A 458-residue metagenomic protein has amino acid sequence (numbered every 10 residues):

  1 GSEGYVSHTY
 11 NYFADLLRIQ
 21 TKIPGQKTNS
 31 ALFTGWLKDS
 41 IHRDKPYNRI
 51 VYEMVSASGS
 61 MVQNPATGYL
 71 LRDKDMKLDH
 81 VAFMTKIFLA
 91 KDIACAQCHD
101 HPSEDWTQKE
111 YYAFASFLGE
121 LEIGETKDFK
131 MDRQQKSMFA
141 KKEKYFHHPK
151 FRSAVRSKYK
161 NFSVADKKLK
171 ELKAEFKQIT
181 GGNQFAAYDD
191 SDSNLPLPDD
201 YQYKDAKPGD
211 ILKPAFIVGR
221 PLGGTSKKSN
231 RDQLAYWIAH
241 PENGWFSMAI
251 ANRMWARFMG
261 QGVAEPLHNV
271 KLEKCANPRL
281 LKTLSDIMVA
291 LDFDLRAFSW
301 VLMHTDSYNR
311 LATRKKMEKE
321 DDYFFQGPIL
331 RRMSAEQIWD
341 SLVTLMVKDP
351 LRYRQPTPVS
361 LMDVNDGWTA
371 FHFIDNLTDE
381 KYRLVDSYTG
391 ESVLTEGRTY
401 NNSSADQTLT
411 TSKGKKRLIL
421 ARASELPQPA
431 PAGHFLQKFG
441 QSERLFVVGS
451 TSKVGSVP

Functional and structural regions predicted by a protein language model:
G1-G4, L17-G414, P429, L445-T451: Primarily short, surface-exposed interaction patches in extracytoplasmic proteins
H8-N11: Conserved AdoMet
I419-A423, P427: Eukaryotic charged/polar low-complexity linker/IDR segments
P431-G440: Active-site Gly/Thr loop motif
P458: Active-site core of glycosidic bond-cleaving carbohydrate-active enzymes
